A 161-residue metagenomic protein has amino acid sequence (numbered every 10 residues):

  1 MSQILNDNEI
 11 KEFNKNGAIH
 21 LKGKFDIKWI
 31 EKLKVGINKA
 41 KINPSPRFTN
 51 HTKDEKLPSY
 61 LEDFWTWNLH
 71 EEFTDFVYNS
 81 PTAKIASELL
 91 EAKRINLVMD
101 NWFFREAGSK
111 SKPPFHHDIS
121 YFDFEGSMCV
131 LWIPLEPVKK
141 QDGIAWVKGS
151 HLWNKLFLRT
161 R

Functional and structural regions predicted by a protein language model:
M1-N16, L21-F115, Y121-F122: Non-heme Fe(II)-dependent double-stranded beta-helix
S109-R161: Catalytic core of non-heme Fe(II) oxygenases with the double-stranded beta-helix
